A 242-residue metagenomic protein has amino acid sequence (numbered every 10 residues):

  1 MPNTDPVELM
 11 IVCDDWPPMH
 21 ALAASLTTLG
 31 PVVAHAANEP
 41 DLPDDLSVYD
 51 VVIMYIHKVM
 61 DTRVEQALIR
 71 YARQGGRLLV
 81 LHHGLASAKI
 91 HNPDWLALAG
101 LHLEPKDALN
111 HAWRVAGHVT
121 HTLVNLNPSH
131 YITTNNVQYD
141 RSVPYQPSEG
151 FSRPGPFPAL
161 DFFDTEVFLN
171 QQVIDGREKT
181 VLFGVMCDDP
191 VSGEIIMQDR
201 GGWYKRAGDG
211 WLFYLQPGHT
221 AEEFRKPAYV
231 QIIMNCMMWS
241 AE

Functional and structural regions predicted by a protein language model:
M1-V7, G176, M186-E242: Extracellular ligand-binding/catalytic regions of CAZymes and related secreted enzymes and adhesion modules
N3-M10, G150-P154: N-terminal presequences and immediately downstream first alpha-helices
P6-P93, E222: Helical hinge/lid and interdomain linker segments adjacent to catalytic or ligand-binding clefts that mediate domain
A21-A24, L29, H111-G208: Catalytic beta-strand/loop cores that center a nucleophilic Ser/Cys/Thr and support acyl-enzyme chemistry
V32-H35, L103, T180-V181: Short secondary-structure junctions
I53, L79, L182, F213-L215: Hydrophobic/aromatic beta-strand patches that form the interior of the parallel beta-sheet core in alpha/beta enzyme
V59-V143: A glycine-rich, often tryptophan-bearing local segment used as a flexible ligand/cofactor-contacting loop or short
W95-L101, F168-K179, M234-E242: Oxidoreductase and adenylate-handling cofactor-binding alpha/beta cores
